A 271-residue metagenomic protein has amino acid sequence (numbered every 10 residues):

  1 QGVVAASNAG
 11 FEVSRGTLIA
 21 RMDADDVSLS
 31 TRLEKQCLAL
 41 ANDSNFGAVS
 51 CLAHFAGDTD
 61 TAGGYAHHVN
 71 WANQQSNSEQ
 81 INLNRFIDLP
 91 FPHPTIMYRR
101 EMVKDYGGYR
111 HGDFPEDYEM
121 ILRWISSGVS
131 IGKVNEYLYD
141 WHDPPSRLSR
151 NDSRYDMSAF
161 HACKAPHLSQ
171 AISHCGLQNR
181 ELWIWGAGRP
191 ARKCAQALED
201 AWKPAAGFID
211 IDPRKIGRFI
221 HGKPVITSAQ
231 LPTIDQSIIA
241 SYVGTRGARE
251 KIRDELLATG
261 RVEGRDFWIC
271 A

Functional and structural regions predicted by a protein language model:
V3-A6, F11, K35-A39, D43-M102: Flexible acidic/His/Gly-enriched loops in nucleotide-sugar-dependent glycosyltransferase catalytic domains
A5, D26, S30-T31: Residue-level preference for short helical/loop micro-motifs built around acidic side chains
E12, Q75-D152: Conserved nucleotide-sugar donor-binding catalytic segment
R15, L29-S30, R99: GHKL-family ATP-binding catalytic core of two-component histidine kinases
G16, D43-F46, V129, N179 (+1 more regions): Short, high-confidence coil segments that cap the C-terminus of an alpha-helix and link into the following beta-strand
I19: Short aromatic/hydrophobic "clamp" motif used to bind/position activated sugar donors
D23-V27, L52: The conserved acidic donor/metal-binding loop of glycosyltransferases
F86, D117, D140-A271: Hydrophobic, well-ordered beta-alpha structural blocks that scaffold small-molecule cofactor pockets
